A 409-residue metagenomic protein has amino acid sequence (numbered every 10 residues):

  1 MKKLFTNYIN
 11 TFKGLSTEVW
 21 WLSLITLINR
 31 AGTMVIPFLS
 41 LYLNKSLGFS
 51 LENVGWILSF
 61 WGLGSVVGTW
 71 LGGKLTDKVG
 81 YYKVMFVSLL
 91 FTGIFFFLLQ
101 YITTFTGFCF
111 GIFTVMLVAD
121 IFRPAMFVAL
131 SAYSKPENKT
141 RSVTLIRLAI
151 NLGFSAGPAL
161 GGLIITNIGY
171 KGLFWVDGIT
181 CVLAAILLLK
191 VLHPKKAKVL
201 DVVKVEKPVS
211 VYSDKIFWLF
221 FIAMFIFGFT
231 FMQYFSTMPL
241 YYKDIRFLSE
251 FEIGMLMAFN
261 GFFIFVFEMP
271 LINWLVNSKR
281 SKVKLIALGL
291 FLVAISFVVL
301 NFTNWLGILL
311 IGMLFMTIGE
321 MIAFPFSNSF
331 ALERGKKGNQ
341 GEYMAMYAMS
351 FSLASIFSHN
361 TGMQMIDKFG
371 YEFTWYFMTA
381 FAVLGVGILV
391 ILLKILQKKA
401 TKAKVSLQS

Functional and structural regions predicted by a protein language model:
M1-S16, H193-F221, S409: Juxtamembrane intracellular "pre-TM" segments in multi-pass secondary transporters
S16-G62, W218-L219, G228-R246, I253-L256: Helix-loop boundary and gating motifs at the non-cytosolic
M34, G62-V66, W70, F154-S155 (+2 more regions): Residue-level signature of mid-helix packing/kink "hotspots" within the transmembrane helices of 12-pass Major
G68-G80, E268-R280: Helix-to-loop junctions at the C-terminal end of transmembrane segments in multipass secondary transporters
K78-S88, N277-L290: Cytoplasmic membrane-interface "Motif A"-like loop-to-helix N-cap segments of 12-TM Major Facilitator Superfamily
L90-T103, F291-N304: C-terminal ends and interior cores of transmembrane alpha-helices in multi-pass membrane transporters/permeases
F113-I150: Cytoplasmic helix-loop-helix junction between adjacent transmembrane helices in 12-TM secondary transporters
T166-I179, Q364-A382: A membrane-interface helix-boundary motif in multi-pass transporters
